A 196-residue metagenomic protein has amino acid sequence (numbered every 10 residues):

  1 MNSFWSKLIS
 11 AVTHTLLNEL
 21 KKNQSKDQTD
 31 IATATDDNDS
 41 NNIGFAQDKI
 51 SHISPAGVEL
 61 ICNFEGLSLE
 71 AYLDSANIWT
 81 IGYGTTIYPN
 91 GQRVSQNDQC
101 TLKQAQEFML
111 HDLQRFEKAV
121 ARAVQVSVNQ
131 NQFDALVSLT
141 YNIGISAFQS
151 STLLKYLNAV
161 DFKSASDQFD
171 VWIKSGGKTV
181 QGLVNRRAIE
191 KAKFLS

Functional and structural regions predicted by a protein language model:
N2-E70, A76, T85-V94, C100-E117 (+2 more regions): Long, amphipathic alpha-helical surface segments
I61, Q132-T140, Q168-D170: Short alpha-helical scaffolding segments that buttress acidic/His motifs in well-ordered protein cores
T80-G82: Short hydrophobic-aromatic micro-motifs
